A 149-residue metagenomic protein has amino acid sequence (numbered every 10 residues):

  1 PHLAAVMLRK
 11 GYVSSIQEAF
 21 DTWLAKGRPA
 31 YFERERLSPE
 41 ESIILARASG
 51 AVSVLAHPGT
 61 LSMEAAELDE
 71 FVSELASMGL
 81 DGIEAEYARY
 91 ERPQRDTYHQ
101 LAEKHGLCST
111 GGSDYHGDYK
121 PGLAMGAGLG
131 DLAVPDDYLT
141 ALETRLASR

Functional and structural regions predicted by a protein language model:
P1-T22: Extended, charge-rich helix/loop segments that form flexible, surface "patches" used to engage negatively charged
S14, L37, E41-L55, G59-R149: Charged catalytic cores and adjacent phosphate/nucleic-acid-binding surfaces used for phosphate/nucleic-acid chemistry
T22-E33: Surface-exposed cleft-lining segments at the edges of enzyme active sites
